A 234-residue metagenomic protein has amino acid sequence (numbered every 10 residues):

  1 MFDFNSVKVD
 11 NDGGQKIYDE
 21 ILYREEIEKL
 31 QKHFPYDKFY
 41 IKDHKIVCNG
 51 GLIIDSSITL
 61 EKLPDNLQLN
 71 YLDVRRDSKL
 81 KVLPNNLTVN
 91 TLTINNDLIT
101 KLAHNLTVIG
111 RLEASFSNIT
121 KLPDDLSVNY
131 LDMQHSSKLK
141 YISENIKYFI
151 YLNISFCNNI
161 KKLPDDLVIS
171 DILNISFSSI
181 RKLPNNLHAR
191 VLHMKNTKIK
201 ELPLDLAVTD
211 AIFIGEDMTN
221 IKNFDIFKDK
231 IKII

Functional and structural regions predicted by a protein language model:
M1-P64, N220-I234: N-terminal capping/linker segments that flank leucine-rich repeat
S6-V7, N90, A103: Exposed boundary/loop context
Y18, Y23, Y36, Y40 (+4 more regions): Sequence-level detector for tyrosine residue identity
K32, K38, K138-K140, N159: Residue-level detector of functional hotspots within protein domains
C48-T59, Q68-K79, T88-I99, V108-I119 (+5 more regions): Concave beta-strand-loop units of leucine-rich repeat
P64, P84-N86, A103, P123 (+4 more regions): Proline-anchored loop/turn motifs at beta-strand termini and strand-loop-strand connectors
I146, L167, V208, D225-K230: Low-complexity, flexible helical/coil segments
